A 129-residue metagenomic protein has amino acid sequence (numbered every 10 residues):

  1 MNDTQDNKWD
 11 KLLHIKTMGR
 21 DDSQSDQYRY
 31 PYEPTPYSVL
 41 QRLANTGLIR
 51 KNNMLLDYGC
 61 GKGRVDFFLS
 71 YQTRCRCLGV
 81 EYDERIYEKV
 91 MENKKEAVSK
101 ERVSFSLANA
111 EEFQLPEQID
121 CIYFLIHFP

Functional and structural regions predicted by a protein language model:
M1-R50: S-adenosyl-L-methionine
N52-G61: Conserved class I S-adenosyl-L-methionine
G63-F67: Glycine-rich SAM-binding Motif I of class I
R76-E81: Conserved SAM-binding motif I beta-strand of class I
V90-M91: Conserved SAM-binding loop
K100-N109: Conserved SAM-binding strand-loop segment of SAM-dependent methyltransferases
E112-P116: Short conserved loop adjoining the S-adenosyl-L-methionine
D120-P129: A short SAM/SAH-binding and catalytic strip from SAM-dependent methyltransferases
